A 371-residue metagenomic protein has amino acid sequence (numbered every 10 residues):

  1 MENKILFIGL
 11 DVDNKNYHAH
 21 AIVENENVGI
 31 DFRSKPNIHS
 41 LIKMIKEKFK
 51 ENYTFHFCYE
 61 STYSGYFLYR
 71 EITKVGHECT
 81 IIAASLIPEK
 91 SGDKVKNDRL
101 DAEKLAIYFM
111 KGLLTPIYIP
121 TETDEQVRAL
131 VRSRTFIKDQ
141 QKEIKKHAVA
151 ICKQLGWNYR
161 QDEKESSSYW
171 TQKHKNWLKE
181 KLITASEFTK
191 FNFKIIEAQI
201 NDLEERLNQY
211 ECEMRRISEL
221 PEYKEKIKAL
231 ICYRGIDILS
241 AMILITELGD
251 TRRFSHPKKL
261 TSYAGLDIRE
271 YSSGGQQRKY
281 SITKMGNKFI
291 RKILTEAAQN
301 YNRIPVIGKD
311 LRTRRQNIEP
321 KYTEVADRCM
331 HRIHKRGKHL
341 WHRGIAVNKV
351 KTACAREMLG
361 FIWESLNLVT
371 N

Functional and structural regions predicted by a protein language model:
E2-V23, L105: Gly/Thr-rich phosphate-binding beta-strand-loop-beta motif of the actin/hexokinase/Hsp70
D13-S40: Short glycine-rich, Thr/Ser-proximal phosphate-binding strand/loop in the N-terminal lobe of ATP-dependent enzymes
I38-H56: Short, basic/hydrophobic alpha-helical segments
I81-Y118, Q276-K284: Short alpha-helix plus adjacent loop in nuclease-associated cores
T135-I227: Glycine-rich, often acidic, oxyanion-interacting loops/wings at catalytic, nucleic-acid, or phospho-protein interfaces
A229-C232, I238, M242-R343: Phosphate-backbone recognition surface of nucleic-acid-processing proteins
K335-K338, H342-N371: Basic, amphipathic alpha-helical segments enriched in Lys/Arg and hydrophobic/aromatic residues
